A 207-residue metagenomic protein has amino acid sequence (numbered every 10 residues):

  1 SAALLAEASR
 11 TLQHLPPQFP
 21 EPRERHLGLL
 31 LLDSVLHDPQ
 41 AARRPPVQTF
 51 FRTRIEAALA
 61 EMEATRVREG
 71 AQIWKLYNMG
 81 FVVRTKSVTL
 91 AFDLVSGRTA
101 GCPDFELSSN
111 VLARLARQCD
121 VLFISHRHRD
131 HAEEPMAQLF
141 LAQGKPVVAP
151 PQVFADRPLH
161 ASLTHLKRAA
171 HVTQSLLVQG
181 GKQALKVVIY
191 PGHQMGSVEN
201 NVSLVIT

Functional and structural regions predicted by a protein language model:
S1-P20, T49-E69, L76, G80-R127 (+2 more regions): Pre-active-site segment of Zn-dependent metallo-hydrolases
R10, Q18, R23-R25, R43 (+6 more regions): Context-gated lysine
H14, Q18, P22, L29-P39: Cysteine-centric segments in proteins
R44-R68, A149-T207: Metallo-beta-lactamase
Q72-K75, T89-L90, K145-P151: Short, hydrophobic beta-strand segments that form beta-sheet elements in well-ordered domains
S109-S175: Active-site HxH/HxHxD metal-binding segment of metal-dependent hydrolases
